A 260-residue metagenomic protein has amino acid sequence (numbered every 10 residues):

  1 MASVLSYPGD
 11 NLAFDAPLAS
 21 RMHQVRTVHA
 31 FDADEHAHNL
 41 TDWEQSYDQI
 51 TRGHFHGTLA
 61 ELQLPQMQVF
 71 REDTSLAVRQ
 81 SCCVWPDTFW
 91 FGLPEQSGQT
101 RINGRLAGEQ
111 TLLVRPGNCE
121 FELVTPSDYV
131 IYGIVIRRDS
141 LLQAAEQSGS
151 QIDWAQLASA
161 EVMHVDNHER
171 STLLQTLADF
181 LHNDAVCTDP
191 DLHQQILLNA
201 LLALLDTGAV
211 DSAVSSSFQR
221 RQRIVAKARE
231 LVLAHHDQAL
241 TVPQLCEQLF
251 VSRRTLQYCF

Functional and structural regions predicted by a protein language model:
A2-S46, Q99-H236, T241-P243, E247-R253: Alpha-helical bundle regulatory/interaction domains
I50-V84: Conserved short histidine dyad/triad with adjacent acidic residue
F55-G57, P86, N118, Y129: Short beta-strand-initiation
E61, V69-R71, W90-F91, L112-V114 (+1 more regions): Conserved hydrophobic/aromatic beta-strand scaffold that supports enzyme active sites
S75, P94-Q96, I136-R137: Solvent-exposed residues in well-ordered beta-strands and their adjoining turns, especially edge/terminal strands
C82-W85, T125-S127: Short glycine/proline-enriched turns and hinge-like loops at secondary-structure junctions
V84-Q99: Short, conserved beta-strand element in jelly-roll/cupin
L256-F260: Short hydrophobic/aromatic patch on the recognition helix
